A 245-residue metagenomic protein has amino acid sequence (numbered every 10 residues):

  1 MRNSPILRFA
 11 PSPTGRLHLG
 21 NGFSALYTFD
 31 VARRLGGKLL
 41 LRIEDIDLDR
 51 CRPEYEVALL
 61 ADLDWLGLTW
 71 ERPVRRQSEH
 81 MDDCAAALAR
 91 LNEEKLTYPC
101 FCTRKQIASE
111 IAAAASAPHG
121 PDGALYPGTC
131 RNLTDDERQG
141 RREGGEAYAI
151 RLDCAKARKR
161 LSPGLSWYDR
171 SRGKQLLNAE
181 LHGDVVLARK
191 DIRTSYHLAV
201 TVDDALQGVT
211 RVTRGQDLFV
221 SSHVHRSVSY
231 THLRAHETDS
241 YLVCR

Functional and structural regions predicted by a protein language model:
M1-H119, A205, Q216-D217, S221-R234: N-terminal Rossmann-like or analogous alpha/beta NTP/dinucleotide-binding catalytic cores that position adenine
Q106-R234, S240: Active-site cores that bind ATP or allylic diphosphates and position pyrophosphate for catalysis
V243-R245: Hydrophobic alpha-helical segments, chiefly the membrane-spanning helices and signal/signal-anchor peptides
